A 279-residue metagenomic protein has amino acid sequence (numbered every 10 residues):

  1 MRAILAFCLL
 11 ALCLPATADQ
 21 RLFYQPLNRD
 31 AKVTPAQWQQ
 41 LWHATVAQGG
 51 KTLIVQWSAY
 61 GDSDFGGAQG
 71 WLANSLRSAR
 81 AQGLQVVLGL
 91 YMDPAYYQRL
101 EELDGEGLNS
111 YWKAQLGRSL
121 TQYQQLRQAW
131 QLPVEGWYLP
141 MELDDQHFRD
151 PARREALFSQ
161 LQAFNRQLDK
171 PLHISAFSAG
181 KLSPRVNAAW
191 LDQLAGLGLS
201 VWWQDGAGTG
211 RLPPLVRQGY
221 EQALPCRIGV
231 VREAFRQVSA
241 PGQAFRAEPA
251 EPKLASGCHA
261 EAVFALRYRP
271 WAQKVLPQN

Functional and structural regions predicted by a protein language model:
A18-T52, Q56, S178-A179, L266-P270: Boundary/entry segment of secreted carbohydrate-active catalytic domains
A31-T45, S119-L126, S183-Q193, A244-K253: Short, acidic/polar
W38-V46, K51-Y96, P151-K170, R217-A223: Aromatic-lined substrate-binding rim segments of carbohydrate-active enzymes
V87-Y97, Y138-E142, L161-N187, W203-G206 (+1 more regions): Aromatic-lined carbohydrate-recognition surfaces of secreted/lumenal glycan-active proteins
L88, P94-Q125: Active-site-adjacent "subsite" loops/lids of carbohydrate-active enzymes
Q122-P151: Active-site groove signature of glycoside hydrolases
F148-R153, L168-Y220, S239-P249: Extracellular glycoside hydrolase catalytic/binding regions
W203-P214, G219-N279: Substrate-binding cleft of secreted/luminal carbohydrate-active enzymes
